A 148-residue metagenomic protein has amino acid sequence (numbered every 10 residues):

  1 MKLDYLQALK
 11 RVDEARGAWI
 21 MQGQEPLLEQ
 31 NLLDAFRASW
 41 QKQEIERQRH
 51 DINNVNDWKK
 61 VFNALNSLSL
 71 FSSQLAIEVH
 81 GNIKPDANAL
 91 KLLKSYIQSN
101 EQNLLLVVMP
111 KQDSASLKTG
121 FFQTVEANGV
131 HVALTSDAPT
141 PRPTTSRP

Functional and structural regions predicted by a protein language model:
M1-P148: Conserved beta/loop motifs at nucleotide-recognition and modification sites
